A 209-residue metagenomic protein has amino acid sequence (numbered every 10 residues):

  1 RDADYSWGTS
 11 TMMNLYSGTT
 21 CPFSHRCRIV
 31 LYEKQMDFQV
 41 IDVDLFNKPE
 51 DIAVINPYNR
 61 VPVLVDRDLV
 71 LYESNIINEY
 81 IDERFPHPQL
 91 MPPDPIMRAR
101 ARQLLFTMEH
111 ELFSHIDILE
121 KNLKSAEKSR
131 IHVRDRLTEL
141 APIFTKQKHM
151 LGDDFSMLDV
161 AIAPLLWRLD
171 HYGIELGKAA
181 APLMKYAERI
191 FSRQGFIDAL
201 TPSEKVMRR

Functional and structural regions predicted by a protein language model:
R1-A141: GST-like domain detector, emphasizing the conserved glutathione-binding G-site in the N-terminal thioredoxin-like
I41, S74, A179, L200-T201: Residue-level detector of family-conserved "landmark" positions at structurally sensitive sites
L45-F46, L183, E204: Conserved beta-strand edge residues that scaffold enzyme active sites
R67, A163, P202: Conserved residues at the C-terminal ends of beta-strands
I81, A179, R208: Glycine-rich, phosphate-binding/catalytic loops in enzymes
I96, M108-G195, A199: GST-like fold's C-terminal all-alpha helical module
T201-R209: Terminal-tail/helix-coil boundary detector
